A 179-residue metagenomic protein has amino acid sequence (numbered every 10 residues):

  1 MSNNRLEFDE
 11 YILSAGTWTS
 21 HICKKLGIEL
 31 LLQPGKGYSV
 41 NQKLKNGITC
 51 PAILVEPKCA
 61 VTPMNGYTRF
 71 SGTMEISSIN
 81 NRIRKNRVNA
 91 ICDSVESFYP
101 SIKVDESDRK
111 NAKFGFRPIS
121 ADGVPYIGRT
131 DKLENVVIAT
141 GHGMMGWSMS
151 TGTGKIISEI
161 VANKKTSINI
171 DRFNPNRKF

Functional and structural regions predicted by a protein language model:
M1-S2, G141: Short beta-strand segments that buttress and anchor functional surface loops
N4-E134: Active-site substrate-recognition segment that forms the wall of the catalytic cavity or substrate channel
R129-F179: C-terminal lid/capping helical subdomain adjacent to the catalytic/cofactor pocket in oxidative enzymes
